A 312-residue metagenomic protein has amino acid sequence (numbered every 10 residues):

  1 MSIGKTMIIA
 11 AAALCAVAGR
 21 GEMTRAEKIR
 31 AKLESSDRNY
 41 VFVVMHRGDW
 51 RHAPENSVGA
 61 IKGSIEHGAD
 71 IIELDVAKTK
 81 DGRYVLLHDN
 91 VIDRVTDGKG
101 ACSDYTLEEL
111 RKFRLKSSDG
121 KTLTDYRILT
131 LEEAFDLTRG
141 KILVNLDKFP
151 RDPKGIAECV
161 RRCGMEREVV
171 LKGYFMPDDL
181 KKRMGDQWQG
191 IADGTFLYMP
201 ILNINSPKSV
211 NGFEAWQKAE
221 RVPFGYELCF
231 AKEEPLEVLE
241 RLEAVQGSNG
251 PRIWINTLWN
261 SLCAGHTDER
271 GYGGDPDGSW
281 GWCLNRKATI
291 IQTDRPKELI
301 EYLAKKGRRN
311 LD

Functional and structural regions predicted by a protein language model:
M1-I8: Bacterial N-terminal signal peptides that target proteins for export
A11-G19: Hydrophobic h-region of N-terminal signal peptides that target proteins for export in Gram-negative bacteria
G19-D312: Phosphate-group recognition and catalysis centered on beta-loop-alpha active-site segments
